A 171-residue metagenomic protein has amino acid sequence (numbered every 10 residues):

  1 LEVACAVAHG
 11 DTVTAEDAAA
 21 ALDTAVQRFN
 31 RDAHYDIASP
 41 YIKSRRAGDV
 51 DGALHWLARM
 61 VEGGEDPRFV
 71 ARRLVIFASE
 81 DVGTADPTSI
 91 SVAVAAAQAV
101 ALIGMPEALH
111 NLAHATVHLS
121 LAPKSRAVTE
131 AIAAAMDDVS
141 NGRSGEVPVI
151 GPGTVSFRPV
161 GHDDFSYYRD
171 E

Functional and structural regions predicted by a protein language model:
L1-E2, A6-T14, R28-N30, D81-T88 (+1 more regions): Conserved C-terminal "switch" segment of AAA+ ATPases
L1-G10, E16-A20, S39-K43, L54-R59 (+1 more regions): C-terminal helical "lid" of AAA+/P-loop NTPase domains
C5, R46, V117: Short, locally clustered residues in the helix-turn-helix/winged-helix DNA-binding domain
T12-A15, F29-A38, D49: Inter-lobe coupling/hinge segments of SF2-like helicase ATPases
D23-Q27: C-terminal alpha-helical "lid" subdomain
N30-A33, S44-R46, V61-G63: Replace "in large, NTP-powered and nucleic-acid-processing enzymes" with "in large, NTP-powered factors and other
K43-S44, A99: Residue-level signature for tetratricopeptide repeat
D49-E171: Terminal-proximal interaction/regulatory segments of ATP-powered molecular machines
